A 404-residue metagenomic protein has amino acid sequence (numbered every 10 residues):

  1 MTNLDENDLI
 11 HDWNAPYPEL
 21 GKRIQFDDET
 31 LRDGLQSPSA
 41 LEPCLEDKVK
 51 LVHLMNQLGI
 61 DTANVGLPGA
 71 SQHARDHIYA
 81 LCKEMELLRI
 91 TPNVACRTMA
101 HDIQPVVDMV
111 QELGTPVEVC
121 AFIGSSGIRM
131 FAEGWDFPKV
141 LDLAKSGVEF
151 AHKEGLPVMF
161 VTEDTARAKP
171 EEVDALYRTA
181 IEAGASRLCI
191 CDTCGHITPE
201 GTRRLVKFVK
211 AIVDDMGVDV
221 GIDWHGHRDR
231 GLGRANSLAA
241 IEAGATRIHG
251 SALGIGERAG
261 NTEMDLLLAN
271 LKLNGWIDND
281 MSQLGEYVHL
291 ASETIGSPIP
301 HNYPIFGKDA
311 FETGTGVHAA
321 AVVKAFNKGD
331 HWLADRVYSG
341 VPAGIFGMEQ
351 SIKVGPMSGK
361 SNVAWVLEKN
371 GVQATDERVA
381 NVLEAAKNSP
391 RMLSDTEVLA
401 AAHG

Functional and structural regions predicted by a protein language model:
M1-T98, S351-V354, S358, K369: N-terminal capping/small domains of soluble enzymes
T2-R32, I277-G404: A mid-to-C-terminal "edge-of-domain" accessory segment
I24-F26, S37, L41-D61, I78-L87 (+2 more regions): Alpha/beta enzyme core
L31, L67-P68, A95-T98, F122-S126 (+5 more regions): Short, ordered loop/turn segments at secondary-structure junctions
D33-L35, S71-A74, A100-D102, S126-R129 (+5 more regions): Flexible loop/turn segments at secondary-structure boundaries
P43-E46, K50, Q72-D76, H101 (+13 more regions): Conserved active-site and cofactor/substrate-binding residues in soluble primary-metabolism enzymes
N56-D61, A245-H249, M264-K272, V341-G347 (+2 more regions): Short acidic (Asp/Glu) and glycine-rich catalytic loops that position anionic groups and cofactors
C194-I197, G201-G329: Catalytic alpha/beta core domains of metabolic enzymes, predominantly
